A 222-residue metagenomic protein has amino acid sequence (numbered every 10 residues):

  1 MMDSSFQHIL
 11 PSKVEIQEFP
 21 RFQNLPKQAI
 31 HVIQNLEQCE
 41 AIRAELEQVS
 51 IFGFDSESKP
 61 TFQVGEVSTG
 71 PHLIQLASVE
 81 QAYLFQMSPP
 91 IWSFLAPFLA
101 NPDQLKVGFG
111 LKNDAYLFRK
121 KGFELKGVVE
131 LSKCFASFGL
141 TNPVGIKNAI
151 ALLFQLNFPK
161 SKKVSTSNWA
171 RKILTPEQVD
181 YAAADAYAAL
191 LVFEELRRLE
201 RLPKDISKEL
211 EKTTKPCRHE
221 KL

Functional and structural regions predicted by a protein language model:
M1-F52, L131, Y187, R198-K208 (+1 more regions): N-terminal accessory regions of nucleic-acid-interacting proteins
A29-Q34, Q38-E40, E47-I51, P60-Y181 (+1 more regions): Conserved DEDDh/DEDDy metal-dependent 3′-5′ exonuclease domain
D114-L117, R171-K172, I206-P216: Short, highly charged low-complexity linear segments
